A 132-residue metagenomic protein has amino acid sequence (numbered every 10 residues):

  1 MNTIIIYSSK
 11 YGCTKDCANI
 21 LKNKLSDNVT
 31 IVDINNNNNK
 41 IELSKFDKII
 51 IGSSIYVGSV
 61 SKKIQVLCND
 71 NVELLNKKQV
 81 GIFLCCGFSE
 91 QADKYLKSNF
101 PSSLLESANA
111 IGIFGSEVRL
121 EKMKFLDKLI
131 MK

Functional and structural regions predicted by a protein language model:
M1, S44, E106: Structured loop/turn residues at beta-strand edges in well-structured enzyme cores
N2-S26: N-terminal beta1-alpha1 ligand-phosphate binding loop
I6, V32, F83: The conserved SAM/SAH-binding core of class I Rossmann-like methyltransferase domains, concentrating on the hydrophobic
D16, K24-N28, K48, V57-K132: FMN-binding flavodoxin-like domain, especially the glycine-rich phosphate-binding loop
T30-N37: A short glycine-rich beta-strand->turn/loop micro-motif centered on a GG-aromatic cluster
N36, I55-Y56: Short, acidic/turn-prone active-site loops that include or flank metal/cofactor- and phosphate-binding residues
N38-K45: Short amphipathic alpha-helix with an adjacent loop that forms part of the alpha/beta core around
